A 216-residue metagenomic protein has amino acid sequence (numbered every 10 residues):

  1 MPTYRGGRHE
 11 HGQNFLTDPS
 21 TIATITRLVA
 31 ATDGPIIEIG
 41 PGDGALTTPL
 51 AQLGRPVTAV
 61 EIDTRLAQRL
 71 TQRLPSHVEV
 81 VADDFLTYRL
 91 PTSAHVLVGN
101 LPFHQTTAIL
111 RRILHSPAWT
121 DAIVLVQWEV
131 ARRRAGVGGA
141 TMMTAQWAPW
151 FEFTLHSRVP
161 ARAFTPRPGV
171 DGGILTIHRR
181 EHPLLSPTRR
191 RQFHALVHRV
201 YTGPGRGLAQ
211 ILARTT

Functional and structural regions predicted by a protein language model:
M1-R199, Q210: Catalytic cores of RNA-modifying enzymes
H198-T216: C-terminal lobe and adjacent flexible extensions of AdoMet/dcAdoMet transferase-like proteins
